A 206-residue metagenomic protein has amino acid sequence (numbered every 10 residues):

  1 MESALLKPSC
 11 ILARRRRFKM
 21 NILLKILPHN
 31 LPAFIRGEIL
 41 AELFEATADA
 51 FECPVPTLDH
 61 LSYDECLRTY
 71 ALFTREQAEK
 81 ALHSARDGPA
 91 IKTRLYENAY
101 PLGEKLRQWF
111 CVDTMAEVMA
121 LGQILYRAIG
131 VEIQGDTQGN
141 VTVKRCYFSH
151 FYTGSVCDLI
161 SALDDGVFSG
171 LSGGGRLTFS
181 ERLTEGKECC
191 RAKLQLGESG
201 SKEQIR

Functional and structural regions predicted by a protein language model:
M1-Q138, Y147-L159, L163, R176-C189 (+1 more regions): N-terminal accessory segment detector
D165-V167: Mixed-charge, glycine-accented linear interaction segment located at domain edges/termini
L171: Surface-exposed, gly/pro-biased binding rims or lids
A192: An acidic-aromatic pocket/loop used at catalytic or ligand-binding sites
